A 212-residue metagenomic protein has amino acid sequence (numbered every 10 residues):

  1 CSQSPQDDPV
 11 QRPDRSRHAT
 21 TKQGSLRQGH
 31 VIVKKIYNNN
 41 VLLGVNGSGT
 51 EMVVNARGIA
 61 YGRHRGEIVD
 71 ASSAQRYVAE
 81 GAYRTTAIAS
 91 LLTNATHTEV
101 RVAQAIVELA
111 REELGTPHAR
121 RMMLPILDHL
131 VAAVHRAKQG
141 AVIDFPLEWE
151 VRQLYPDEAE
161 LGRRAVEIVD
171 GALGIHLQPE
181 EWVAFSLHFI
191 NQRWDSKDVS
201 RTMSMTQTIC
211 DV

Functional and structural regions predicted by a protein language model:
D7-D8, D14: Intrinsic-disorder-associated, low-complexity terminal segments enriched in Asp/Asn/His/Tyr and depleted of Lys/Arg
P13, K22-V212: A cross-family "folded-core" feature that marks the main globular domain of proteins
H18: Acidic, metal-dependent phosphodiester-chemistry machinery of nucleic-acid enzymes
